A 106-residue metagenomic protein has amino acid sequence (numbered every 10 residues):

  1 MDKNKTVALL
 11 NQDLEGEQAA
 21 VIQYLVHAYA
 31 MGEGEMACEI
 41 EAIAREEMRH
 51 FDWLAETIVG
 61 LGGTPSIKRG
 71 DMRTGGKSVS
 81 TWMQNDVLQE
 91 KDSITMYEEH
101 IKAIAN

Functional and structural regions predicted by a protein language model:
M1-N106: Non-heme di-metal
